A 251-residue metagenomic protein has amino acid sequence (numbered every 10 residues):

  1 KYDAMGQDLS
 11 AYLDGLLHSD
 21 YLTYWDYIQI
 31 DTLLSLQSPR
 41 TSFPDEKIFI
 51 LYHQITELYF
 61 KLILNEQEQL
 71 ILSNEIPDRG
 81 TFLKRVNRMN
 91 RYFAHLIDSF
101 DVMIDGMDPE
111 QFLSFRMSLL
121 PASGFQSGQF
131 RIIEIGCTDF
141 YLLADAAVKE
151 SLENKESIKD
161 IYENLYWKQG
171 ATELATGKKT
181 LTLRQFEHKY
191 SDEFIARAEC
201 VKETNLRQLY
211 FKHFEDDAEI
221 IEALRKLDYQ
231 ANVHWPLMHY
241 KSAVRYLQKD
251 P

Functional and structural regions predicted by a protein language model:
K1-P251: Surface-exposed peri-terminal alpha-helical interaction modules
